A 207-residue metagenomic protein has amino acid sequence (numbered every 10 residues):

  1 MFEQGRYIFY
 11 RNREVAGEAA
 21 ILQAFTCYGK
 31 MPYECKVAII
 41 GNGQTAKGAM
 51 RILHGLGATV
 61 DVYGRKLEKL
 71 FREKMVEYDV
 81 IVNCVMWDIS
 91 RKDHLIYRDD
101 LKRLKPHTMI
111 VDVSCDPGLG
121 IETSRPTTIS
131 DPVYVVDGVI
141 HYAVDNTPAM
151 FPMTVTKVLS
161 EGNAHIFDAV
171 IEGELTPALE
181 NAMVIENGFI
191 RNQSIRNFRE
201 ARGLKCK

Functional and structural regions predicted by a protein language model:
M1-P32, C115, L119-K207: Adenosine-phosphate binding glycine-rich loop
V15-A19, I40, Q44, G48 (+4 more regions): Conserved active-site and cofactor/substrate-binding residues in soluble primary-metabolism enzymes
A20-M86: Glycine-rich phosphate/diphosphate-binding loop of Rossmann-like nucleotide-binding domains
K36-G41, L67-F71, Y97-K102, F198 (+1 more regions): Short low-complexity stretches enriched in small and charged residues
V60-V62, I110, H141: Conserved beta-strand scaffold positions in the cores of enzyme catalytic domains, especially in NTP/NDP-utilizing
L67-V139: Rossmann-like adenosine-cofactor binding region
